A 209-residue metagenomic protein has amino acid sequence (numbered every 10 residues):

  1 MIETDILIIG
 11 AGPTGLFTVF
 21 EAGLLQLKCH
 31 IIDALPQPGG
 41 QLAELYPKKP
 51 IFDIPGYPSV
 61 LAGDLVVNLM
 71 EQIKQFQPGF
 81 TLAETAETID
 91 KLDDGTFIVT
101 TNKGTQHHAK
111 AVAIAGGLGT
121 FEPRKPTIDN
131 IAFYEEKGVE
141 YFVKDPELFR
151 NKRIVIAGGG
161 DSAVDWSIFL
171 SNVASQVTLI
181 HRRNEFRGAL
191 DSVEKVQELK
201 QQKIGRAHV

Functional and structural regions predicted by a protein language model:
M1-I9, L24, Q37, F80-K152: FAD-binding core/adjacent interface of flavoenzyme oxidoreductases
I2-E3, L7-P36, E135-L190: Rossmann-like dinucleotide/flavin-binding elements
P13, L42-A43, S59, G119-E122 (+2 more regions): Short, flexible micro-motifs
T18, Q41, K91, P123-P126 (+2 more regions): Short glycine-/acidic-enriched loop or helix-start segments at secondary-structure transitions that form or flank
V19, M70, V193: Short glycine-/small-residue-rich flexible loop motifs, especially phosphate/cofactor-binding loops
Q26, Y46, Q77: Conserved functional loop/turn residues at catalytic and ligand-binding sites
L35, L42, Y46-V67, D165-R206: Rossmann-like dinucleotide-binding cores of NAD(P)H-dependent redox enzymes
I73-T101, Q106-A109, N172-H208: A Rossmann-like FAD-binding core segment of flavoenzymes
